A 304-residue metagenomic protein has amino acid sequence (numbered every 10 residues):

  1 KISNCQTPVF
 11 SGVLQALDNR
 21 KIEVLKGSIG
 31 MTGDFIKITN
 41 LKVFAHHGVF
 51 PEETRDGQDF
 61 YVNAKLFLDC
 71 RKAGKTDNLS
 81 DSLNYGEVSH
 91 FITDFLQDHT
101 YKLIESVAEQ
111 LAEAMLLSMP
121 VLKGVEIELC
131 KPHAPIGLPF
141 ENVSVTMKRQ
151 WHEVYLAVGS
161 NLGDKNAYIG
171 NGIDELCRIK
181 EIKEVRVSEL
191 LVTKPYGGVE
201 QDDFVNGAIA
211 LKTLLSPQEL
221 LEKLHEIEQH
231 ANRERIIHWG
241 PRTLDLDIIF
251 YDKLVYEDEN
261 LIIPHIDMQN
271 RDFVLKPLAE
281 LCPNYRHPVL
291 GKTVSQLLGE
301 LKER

Functional and structural regions predicted by a protein language model:
G27-V154, S160: N-terminal, polar/charged subdomain of small-to-medium soluble alpha/beta proteins
G33, I38, E184-V187, N206 (+1 more regions): Hydrophobic residues on conserved beta-strands that form the core of alpha/beta folds
L66-L68, S160, A210-T213, F250-K253: Short beta-strand-to-loop capping motifs
D69-G74, W151-E153, Y196-D203, L221 (+1 more regions): Flexible, gly/pro- and Lys/Arg-enriched active-site loops
G74-G86, N171, L176-S216: Short, surface-exposed acidic-centric catalytic microdomains
E153-I173, E181: Extended accessory regions or peripheral subdomains of proteins
